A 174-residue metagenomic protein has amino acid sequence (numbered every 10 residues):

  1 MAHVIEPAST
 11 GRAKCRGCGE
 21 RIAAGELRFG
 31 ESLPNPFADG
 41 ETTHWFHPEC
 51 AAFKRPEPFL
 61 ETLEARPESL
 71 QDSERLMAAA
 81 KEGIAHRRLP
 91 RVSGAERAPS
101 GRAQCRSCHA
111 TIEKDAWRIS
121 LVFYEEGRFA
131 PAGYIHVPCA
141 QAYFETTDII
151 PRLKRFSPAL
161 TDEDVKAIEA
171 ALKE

Functional and structural regions predicted by a protein language model:
M1-E174: PHD-type zinc finger and closely related Cys/His-rich zinc-binding mini-domains in nuclear regulators
